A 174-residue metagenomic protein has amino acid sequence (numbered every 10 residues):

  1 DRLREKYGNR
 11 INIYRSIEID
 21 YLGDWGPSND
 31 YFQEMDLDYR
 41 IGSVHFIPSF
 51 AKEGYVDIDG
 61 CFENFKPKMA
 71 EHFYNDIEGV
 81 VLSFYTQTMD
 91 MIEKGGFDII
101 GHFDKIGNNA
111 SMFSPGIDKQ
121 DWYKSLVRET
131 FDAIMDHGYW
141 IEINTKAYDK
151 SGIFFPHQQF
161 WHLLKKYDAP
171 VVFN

Functional and structural regions predicted by a protein language model:
R2-H137: Extended substrate/RNA-proximal surfaces in nucleic-acid metabolism proteins
D20-G26, Y148-P156: Acidic-and-aromatic substrate-binding clefts and catalytic sites of carbohydrate-active enzymes
E34-Y39, F160, L164-V171: Structural recognition of alpha->loop->beta junctions
F103, A169-N174: Short acidic/histidine-rich active-site segments
A110-S114, S151-H162: Histidine/acidic-residue-rich catalytic or RNA/ligand-binding cores of hydrolases and nuclease-related proteins
R128-D132, F155-K166: A short, acidic, amphipathic alpha-helical segment used as a generic capping/interface helix at domain edges
G138-D149: His/Asp/Glu-enriched short active-site or ligand-binding loop at hydrolase and phosphoryl-transfer sites
